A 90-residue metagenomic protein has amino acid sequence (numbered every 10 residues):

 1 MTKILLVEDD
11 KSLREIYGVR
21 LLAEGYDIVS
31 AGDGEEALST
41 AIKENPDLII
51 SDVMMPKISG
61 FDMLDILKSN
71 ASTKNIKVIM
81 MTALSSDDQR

Functional and structural regions predicted by a protein language model:
E8: Conserved acidic carboxylate
K11-V29: Two-component/phosphorelay signaling modules centered on CheY-like receiver
A31-E35: Conserved Asp/Asn-Gly motif in the active-site loop of CheY-like receiver
E44-I50: Active-site beta3 strand of CheY-like receiver
M55: Receiver (REC) domain active-site loop signature in two-component systems and cognate sites in sensor histidine kinases
S85-D88: Conserved phosphotransfer active-site motifs of two-component signaling proteins, especially the receiver
